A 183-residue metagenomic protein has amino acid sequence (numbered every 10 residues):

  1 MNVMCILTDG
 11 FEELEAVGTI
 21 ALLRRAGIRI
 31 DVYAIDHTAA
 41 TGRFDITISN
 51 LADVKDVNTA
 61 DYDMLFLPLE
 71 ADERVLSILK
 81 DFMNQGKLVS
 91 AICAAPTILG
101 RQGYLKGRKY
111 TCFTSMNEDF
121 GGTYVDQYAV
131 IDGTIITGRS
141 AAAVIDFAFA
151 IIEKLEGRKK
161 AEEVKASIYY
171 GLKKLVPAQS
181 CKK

Functional and structural regions predicted by a protein language model:
M1-Q85, T97-R101, G107, T123-D126 (+1 more regions): Extended, subdomain-level signal for the structured scaffold at the beginning of enzyme domains
R43, I131-D132: Structural motif
S90-I131: Short, glycine-/small-residue-rich phosphate/pyrophosphate-handling segment
